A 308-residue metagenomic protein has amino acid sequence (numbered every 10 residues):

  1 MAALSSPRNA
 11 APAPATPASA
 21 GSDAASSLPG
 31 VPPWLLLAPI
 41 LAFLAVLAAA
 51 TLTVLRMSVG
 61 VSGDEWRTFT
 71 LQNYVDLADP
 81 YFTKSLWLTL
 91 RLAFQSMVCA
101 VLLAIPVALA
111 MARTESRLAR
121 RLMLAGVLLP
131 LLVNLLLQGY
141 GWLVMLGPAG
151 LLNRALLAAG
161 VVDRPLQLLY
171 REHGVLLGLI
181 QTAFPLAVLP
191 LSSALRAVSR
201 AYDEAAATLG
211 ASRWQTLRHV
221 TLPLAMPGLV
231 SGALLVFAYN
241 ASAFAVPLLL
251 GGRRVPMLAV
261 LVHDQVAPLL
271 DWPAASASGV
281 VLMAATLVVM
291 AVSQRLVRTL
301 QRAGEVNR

Functional and structural regions predicted by a protein language model:
M1-L37, E115-R120, V292-R308: Transmembrane alpha-helical segments of polytopic membrane transport and secretion proteins
R8, P12-S19, D23-P32, Y74-Y81 (+2 more regions): Interhelical loop and adjacent transmembrane-helix boundary motif in polytopic membrane transport permeases
V31-G63, A78-R196, V220-F244, G251 (+1 more regions): Membrane-water interface segments at the C-terminal ends of transmembrane alpha-helices in multi-pass inner-membrane
S116-R117, S199-R200, L269: Paired intracellular helix-loop junctions of major facilitator superfamily
V198-Y202, R302: Short glycine/proline-centered loop/turn elements that form peptide/ligand docking sites
A206: The alpha-helix within a helix-turn-helix
L209-A211, P223: Glycine/proline-centered hinge or cleavage motifs at structural transition points of membrane proteins
